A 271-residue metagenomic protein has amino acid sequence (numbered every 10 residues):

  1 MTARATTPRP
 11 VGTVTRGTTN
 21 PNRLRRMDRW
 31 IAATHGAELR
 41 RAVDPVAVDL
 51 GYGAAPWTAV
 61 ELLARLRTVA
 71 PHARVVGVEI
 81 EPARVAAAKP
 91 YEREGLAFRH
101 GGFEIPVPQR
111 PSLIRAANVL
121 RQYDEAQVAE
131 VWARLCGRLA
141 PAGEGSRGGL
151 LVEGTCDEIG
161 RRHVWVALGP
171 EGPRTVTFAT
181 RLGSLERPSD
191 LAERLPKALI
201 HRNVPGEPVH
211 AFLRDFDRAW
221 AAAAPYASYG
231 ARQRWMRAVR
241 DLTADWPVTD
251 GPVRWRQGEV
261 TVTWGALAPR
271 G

Functional and structural regions predicted by a protein language model:
M1-P45, D49, A54-P56: Class I SAM-dependent methyltransferase Rossmann-like catalytic core, especially the SAM/SAH-binding loop
P45, P111-S112, G149: Conserved acidic residues
V48, G53-P106: Class I SAM-dependent methyltransferase SAM/SAH-binding core
P111-A129: A short SAM/SAH-binding and catalytic strip from SAM-dependent methyltransferases
R121, A129-G148: A short glycine-rich, Lys/Arg-flanked "PGG" loop and its adjoining helix->strand segment in the class I
V164-R234: A conserved mid-domain beta-alpha-beta active-site/ligand-binding segment of alpha/beta enzyme cores
H210-G271: Conserved Class I S-adenosyl-L-methionine
